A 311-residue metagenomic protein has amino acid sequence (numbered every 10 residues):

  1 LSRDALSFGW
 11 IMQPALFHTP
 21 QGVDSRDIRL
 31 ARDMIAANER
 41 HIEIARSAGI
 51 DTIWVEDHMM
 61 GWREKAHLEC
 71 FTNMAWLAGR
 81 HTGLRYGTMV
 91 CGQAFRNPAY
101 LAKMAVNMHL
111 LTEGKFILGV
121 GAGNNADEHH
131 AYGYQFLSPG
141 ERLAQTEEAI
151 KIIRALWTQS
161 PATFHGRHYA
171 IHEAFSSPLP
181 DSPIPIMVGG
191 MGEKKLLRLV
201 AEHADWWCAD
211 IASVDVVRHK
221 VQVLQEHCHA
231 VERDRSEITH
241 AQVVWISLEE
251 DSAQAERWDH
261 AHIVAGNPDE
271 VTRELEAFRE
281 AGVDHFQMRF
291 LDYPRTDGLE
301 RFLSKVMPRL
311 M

Functional and structural regions predicted by a protein language model:
L1-L6, W10-M12, A37, Y132 (+3 more regions): An alpha-helical appendage that flanks or caps ligand/catalytic pockets
L1-R80, S182-I184, R289-T296, K305: N-terminal beta1-alpha1-beta2 module of alpha/beta enzyme domains
L6-D33, A94-T163, I211-H219: Flexible, glycine-rich active-site loops centered on histidine and acidic residues that chelate a metal or position
L6-M12, I53-V55, R85-T88, F116-V120 (+4 more regions): Hydrophobic faces of well-ordered beta-strands that scaffold small-molecule active sites in alpha/beta enzyme cores
M12-A36, C91-A99, D181-G192, A255-E270: Active-site mouth loops of central-metabolism enzymes
R32-A45, L101-M104, G189-E202, V264-R279: Short, acidic/polar
A45, D57, L77, M108 (+9 more regions): Conserved, mostly hydrophobic/aromatic
A48, L111, E202-H203, A281-V283: Structural motif
